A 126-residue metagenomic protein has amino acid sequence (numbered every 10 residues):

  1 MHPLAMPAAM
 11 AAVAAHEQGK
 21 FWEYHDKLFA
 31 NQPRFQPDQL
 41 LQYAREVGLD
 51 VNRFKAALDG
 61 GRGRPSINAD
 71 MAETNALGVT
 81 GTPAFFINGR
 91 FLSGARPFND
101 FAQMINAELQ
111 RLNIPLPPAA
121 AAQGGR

Functional and structural regions predicted by a protein language model:
M1-A44: Structural microenvironment flanking redox-active thiols in thiol-disulfide oxidoreductases
Q39-R126: C-terminal cap of thioredoxin/glutaredoxin-like
